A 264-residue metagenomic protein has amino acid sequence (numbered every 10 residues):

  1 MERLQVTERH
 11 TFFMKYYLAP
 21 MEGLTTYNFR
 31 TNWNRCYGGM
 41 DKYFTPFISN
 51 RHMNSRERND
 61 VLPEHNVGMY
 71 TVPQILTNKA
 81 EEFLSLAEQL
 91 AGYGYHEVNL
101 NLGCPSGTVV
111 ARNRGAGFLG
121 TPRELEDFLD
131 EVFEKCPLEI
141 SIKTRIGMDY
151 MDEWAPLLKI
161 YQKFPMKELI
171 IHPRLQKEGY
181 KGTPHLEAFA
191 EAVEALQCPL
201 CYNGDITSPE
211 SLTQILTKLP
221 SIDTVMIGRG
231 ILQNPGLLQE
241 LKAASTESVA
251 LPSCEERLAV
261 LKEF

Functional and structural regions predicted by a protein language model:
R3-T7, F12, Y16-Y17, Y27-N28 (+8 more regions): Alpha/beta catalytic cores of nucleotide-metabolism and tRNA/nucleoside-modifying enzymes
F12-K15, R51-Y70, C104, A111-R112 (+2 more regions): N-terminal small/glycine-rich loop or linker at the start of catalytic domains across soluble metabolic enzymes
Y16-A19, Y43-T45, T71-I75, V98-L100 (+4 more regions): Hydrophobic faces of well-ordered beta-strands that scaffold small-molecule active sites in alpha/beta enzyme cores
M21-G23, I48-N50, L76-N78, G103-P105 (+4 more regions): Active-site beta-loop-alpha junctions enriched in small/polar residues
M21-Y93: Glycine-rich, positively charged N-terminal anion/phosphate-binding segment
R35-Y37, L84-V98, L102-T108, R112 (+1 more regions): Alpha/beta enzyme core
T77, L119, R123, T183 (+1 more regions): Conserved phosphate-coordination/catalytic loops
N113-L119, E178, S245: Short glycine-enriched, charge-decorated loop/helix-capping segments at active-site entrances that position
